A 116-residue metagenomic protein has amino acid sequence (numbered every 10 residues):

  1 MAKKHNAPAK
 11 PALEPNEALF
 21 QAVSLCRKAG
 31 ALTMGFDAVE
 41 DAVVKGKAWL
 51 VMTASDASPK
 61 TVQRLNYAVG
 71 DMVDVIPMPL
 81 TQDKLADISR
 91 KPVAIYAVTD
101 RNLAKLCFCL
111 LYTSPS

Functional and structural regions predicted by a protein language model:
M1-F20: Short, compositionally biased "basic patch" segments
E17-L50: N-terminal first-folded block
K28-A29, F36-A42, S55, K60-L85: Positively charged, polar, low-complexity stretches
M52-A54, A97: Conserved beta-strand segments of the P-loop GTPase G domain that flank and frequently precede/overlap
M72-L111: Short basic, glycine-rich beta-strand/loop surfaces that mediate nucleic-acid
Y112-S116: Conserved small/polar residues in nucleotide/adenosyl-binding loops
